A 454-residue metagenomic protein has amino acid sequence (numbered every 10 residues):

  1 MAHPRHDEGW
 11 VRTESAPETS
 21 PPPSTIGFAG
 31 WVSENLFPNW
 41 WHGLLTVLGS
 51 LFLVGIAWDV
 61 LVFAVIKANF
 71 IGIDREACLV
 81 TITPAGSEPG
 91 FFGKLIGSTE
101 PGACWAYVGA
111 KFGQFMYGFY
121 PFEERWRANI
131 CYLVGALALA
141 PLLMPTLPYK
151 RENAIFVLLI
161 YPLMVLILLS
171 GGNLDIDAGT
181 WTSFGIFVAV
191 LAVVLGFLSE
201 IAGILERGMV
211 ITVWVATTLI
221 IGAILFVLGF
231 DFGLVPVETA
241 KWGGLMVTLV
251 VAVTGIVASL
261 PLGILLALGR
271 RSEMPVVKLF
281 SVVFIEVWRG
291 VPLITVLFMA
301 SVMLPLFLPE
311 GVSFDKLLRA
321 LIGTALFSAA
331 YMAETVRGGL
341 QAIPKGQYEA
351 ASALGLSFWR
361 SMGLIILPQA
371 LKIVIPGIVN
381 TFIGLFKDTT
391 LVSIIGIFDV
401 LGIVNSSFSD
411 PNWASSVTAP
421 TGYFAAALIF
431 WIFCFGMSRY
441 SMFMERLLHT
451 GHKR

Functional and structural regions predicted by a protein language model:
A2-R454: Transmembrane alpha-helices and adjacent helix-loop boundaries
